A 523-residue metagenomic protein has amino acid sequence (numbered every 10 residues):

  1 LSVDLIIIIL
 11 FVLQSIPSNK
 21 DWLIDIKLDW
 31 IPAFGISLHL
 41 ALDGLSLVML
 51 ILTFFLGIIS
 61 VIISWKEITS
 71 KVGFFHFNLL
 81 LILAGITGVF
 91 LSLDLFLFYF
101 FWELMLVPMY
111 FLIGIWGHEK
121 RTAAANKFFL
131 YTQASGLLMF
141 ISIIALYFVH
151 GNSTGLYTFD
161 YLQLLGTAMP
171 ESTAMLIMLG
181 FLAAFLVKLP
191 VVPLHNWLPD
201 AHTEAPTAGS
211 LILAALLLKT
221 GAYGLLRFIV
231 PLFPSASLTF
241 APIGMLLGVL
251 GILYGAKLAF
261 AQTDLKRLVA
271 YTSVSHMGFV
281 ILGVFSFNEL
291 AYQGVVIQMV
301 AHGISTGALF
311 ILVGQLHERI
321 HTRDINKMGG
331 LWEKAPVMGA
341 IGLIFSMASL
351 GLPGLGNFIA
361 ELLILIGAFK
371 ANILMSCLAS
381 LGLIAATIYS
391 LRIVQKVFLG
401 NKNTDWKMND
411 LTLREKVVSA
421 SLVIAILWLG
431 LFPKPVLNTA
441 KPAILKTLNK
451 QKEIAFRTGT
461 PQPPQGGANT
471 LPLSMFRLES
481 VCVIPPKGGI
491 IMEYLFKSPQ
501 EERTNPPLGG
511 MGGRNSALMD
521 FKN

Functional and structural regions predicted by a protein language model:
L1-F11, L52-S64, I82-A84, L106-I115 (+5 more regions): Central hydrophobic cores of alpha-helical transmembrane segments in multi-pass inner-membrane proteins across all
L1-F77, S153-G166: Transmembrane helix-loop-helix hairpins at membrane boundaries of multipass inner-membrane proteins
I16-S37, L137-H195, D200, L225-I243 (+5 more regions): Juxtamembrane/interfacial segments at transmembrane-helix boundaries in multi-pass membrane proteins
A41, T87-L95, L226-F240, V280-I297 (+1 more regions): Helix-coil boundary and interhelical linker segments in multi-pass alpha-helical membrane proteins
G57-T69, F111-K120, K188-T203, L253-A270: C-terminal ends of transmembrane helices
F77, L81, G85-M169, T173 (+2 more regions): Alpha-helical multi-pass transmembrane bundles of energy-transducing inner-membrane proteins
V192, T306-L309, S376-N409: Predominantly late transmembrane helices and immediately cytosolic-facing juxtamembrane segments
G466-G467, G488-G489, E502, G509-M511: Glycine-biased, low-complexity coil/linker segments
